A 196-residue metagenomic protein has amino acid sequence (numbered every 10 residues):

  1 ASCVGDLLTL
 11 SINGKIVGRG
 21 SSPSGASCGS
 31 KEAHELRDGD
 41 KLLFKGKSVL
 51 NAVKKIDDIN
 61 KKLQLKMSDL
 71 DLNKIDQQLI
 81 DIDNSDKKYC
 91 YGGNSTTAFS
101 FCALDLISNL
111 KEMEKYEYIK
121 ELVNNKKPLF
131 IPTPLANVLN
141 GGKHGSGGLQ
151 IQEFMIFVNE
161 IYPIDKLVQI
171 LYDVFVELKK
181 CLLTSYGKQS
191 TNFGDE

Functional and structural regions predicted by a protein language model:
A1-E32: Structured beta-strand/loop patches that form or line metal/cofactor-binding pockets in enzymes
A1-L10, K87-L110, T133-L149, F193-E196: Conserved phosphate/anionic-ligand binding catalytic regions in large, soluble enzymes, centered on
L7-T9, G14, K115-K126, T133-P134: N-terminal glycine-rich phosphate/pyrophosphate-binding loops that anchor nucleotide-derived ligands and cofactors
S11, S21-P23, I80, A136-L139 (+1 more regions): Residues in well-ordered beta-strands of folded domains
V17-R19, K87-K88, P163-D165: Short small-residue beta-strand/loop micro-motif enriched in glycine and branched aliphatics
P23-M113, E117, L122, V168: Metal- or metallocofactor-binding catalytic centers and their adjacent structured scaffolds across diverse enzyme
G29-E32, N124, L129-N192: Mobile "lid/hinge" segments at catalytic clefts and subdomain interfaces of large enzymes
